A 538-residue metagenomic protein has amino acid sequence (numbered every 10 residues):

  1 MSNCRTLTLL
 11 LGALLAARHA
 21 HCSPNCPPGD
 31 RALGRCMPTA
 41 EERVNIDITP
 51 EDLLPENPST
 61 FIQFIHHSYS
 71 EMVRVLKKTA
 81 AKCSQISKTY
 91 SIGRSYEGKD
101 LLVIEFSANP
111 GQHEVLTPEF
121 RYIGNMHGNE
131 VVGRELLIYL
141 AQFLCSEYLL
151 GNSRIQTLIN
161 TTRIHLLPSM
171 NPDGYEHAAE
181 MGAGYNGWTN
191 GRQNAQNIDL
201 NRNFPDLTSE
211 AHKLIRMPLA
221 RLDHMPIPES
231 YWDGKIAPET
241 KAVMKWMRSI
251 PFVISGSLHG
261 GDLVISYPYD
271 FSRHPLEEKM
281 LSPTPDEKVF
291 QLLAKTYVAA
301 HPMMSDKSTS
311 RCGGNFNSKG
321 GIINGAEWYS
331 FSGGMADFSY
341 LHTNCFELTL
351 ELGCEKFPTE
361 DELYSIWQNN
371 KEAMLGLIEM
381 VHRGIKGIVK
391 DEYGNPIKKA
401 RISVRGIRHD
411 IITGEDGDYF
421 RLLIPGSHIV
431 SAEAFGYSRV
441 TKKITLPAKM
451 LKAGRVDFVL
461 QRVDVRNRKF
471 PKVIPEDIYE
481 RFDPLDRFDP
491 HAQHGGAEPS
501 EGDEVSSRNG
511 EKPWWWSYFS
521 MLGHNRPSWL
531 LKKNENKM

Functional and structural regions predicted by a protein language model:
N3-C22: Cleavable N-terminal signal peptides of Sec/SRP-targeted secreted and luminal proteins
C22-D100: Short glycine- and acidic-rich boundary segments immediately preceding or forming the N-terminal edge of structured
Q85-S87, K99-L101, T117-E119, N160-H165 (+2 more regions): Loop/turn elements at helix/coil->beta-strand transitions in domains of secreted/extracellular proteins
E119, E180-Y393, D410, Y419 (+3 more regions): Metallocarboxypeptidase
V132-E180: Short helix-loop-beta-strand segments that form the rim/entrance of peptidase-like active sites
R401-P425: Short, acidic Ser/Thr/Gly-rich low-complexity loop/linker segments typical of extracellular and cell-surface proteins
G426-G436: A short, solvent-exposed beta-strand micro-motif common in secreted/extracellular proteins
Y437-V463: Structured interaction patches on ligand/partner-binding surfaces of diverse proteins
